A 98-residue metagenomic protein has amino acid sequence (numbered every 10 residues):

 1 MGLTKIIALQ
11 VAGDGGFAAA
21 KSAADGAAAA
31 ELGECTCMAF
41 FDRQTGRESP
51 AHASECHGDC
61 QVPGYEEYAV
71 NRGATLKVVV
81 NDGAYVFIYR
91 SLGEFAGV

Functional and structural regions predicted by a protein language model:
M1-G2: Contiguous hydrophobic, core-forming segments of folded domains
K5-S49: Short, non-transmembrane alpha-helical segments in secretory-pathway proteins
A12-D14, R72, G83: Generic structural motif
A39-N81: Exposed beta-strand-loop-beta-strand "reactive/processing" segments of non-cytosolic proteins
V80-V98: A short, surface-exposed interaction/processing loop segment used at functional sites
